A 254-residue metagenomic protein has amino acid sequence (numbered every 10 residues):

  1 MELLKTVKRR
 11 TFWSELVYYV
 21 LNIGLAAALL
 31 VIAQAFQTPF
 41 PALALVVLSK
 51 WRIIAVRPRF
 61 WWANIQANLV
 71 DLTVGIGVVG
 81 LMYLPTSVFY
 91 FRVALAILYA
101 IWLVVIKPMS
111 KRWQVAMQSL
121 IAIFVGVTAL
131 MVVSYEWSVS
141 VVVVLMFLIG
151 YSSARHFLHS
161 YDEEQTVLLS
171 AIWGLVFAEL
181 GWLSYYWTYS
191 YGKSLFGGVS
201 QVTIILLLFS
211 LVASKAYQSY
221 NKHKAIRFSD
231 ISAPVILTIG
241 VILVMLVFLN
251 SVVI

Functional and structural regions predicted by a protein language model:
M1-V105, H223-I254: N-terminal topogenic module of multi-pass integral membrane proteins
K8-Y19, W61-L69, R112, V132 (+9 more regions): Hydrophobic, aromatic-rich alpha-helical transmembrane segments and their membrane-interface anchor motifs
Y19-I23, W51-I54, N64-I76, L130-S134 (+3 more regions): Membrane-helix boundary elements
A67-G80, Q118-V132, L169-L183, A233-L243: Small-residue-rich segments of transmembrane alpha-helices in multi-pass membrane proteins, especially helix faces
V79-P85, T128-V141, A178-G192, V241-I254: Hydrophobic alpha-helical transmembrane segments in multi-pass integral membrane proteins
V88-Y99, I106-E179: Membrane-proximal helix-loop-helix units in multi-pass membrane proteins
Y185-L208: Short alpha-helical packing/oligomerization segments
F209-K222: Transmembrane alpha-helical segments of integral membrane proteins
